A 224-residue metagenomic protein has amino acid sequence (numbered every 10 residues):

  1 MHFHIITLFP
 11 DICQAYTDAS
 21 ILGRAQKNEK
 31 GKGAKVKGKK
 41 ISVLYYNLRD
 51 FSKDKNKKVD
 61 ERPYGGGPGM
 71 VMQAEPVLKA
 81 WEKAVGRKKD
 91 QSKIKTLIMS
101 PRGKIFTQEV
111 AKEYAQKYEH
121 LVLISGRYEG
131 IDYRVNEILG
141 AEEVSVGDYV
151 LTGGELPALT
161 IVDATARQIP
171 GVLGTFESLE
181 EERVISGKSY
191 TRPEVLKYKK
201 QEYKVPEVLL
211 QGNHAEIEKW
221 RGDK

Functional and structural regions predicted by a protein language model:
M1-E29, K39-D50: Glycine-rich, flexible N-terminal cofactor/catalytic loop recognition
N28-K40, E82-I94, Y198-Q201: Short, basic, low-complexity termini and linkers enriched in Ser/Thr/Gly/Pro that act as targeting/leader peptides
F51-K58, R62: Short, charge-patterned binding micro-sites
D60, Y64-E75: A short aromatic-anchored loop/beta-hairpin motif
V71-R127, D132: S-adenosyl-L-methionine/SAH cofactor-binding core of RNA-modifying enzymes
I131, V135-L179: Structured adenosyl-cofactor binding patch, chiefly the S-adenosyl-L-methionine
L156, Q168-E207: Internal, active-site/partner-interface "lid" segment
Q201-E202, L210-K224: C-terminal accessory domains and tails appended to enzymatic cores
